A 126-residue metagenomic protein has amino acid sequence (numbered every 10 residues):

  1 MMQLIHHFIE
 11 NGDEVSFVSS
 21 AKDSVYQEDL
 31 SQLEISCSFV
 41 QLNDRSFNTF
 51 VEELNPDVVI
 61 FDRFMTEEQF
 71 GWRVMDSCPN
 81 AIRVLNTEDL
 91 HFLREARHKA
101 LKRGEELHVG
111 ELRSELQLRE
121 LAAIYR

Functional and structural regions predicted by a protein language model:
M1-E28, Q32: N-terminal subdomain of nucleotide-sugar transferases
Q3, D29, T49-F50, Q69-V74: A short acidic, amphipathic alpha-helical/loop segment
V18-K22, Q41-L42, F61-M65: Structural motif
V25-S46: Conserved nucleotide-sugar phosphate-binding/catalytic loop shared by glycosyltransferases and other
F50-Q69: Short N-terminal targeting/anchoring amphipathic segment
L54, V74-P79, I124-Y125: Short, conserved loop/helix-junction motifs that constitute active-site signature segments in enzyme catalytic cores
C78-E95, R103: Active-site proximal beta-strand in glycosyltransferases
H108-R126: Membrane-proximal helix-turn-helix segments that form the acceptor-binding/catalytic region of lipid-linked
